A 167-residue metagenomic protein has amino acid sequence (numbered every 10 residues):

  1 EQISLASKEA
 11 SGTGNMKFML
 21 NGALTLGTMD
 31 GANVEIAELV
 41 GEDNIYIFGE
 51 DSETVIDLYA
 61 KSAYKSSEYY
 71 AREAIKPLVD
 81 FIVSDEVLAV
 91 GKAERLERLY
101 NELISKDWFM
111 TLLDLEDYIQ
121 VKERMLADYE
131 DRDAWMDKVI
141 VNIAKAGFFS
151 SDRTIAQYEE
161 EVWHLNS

Functional and structural regions predicted by a protein language model:
I3-V139, I143-R153, Q157-S167: Catalytic binding pocket for nucleotide-activated donors in carbohydrate/polymer assembly enzymes
